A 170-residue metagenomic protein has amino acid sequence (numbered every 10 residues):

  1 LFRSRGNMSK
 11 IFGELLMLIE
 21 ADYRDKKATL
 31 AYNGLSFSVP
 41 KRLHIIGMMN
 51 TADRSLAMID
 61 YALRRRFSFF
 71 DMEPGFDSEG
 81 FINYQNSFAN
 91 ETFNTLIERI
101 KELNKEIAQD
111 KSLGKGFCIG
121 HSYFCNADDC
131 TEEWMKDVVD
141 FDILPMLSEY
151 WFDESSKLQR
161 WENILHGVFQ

Functional and structural regions predicted by a protein language model:
F2-Q170: C-terminal regulatory/interaction module of P-loop NTP-utilizing enzymes
